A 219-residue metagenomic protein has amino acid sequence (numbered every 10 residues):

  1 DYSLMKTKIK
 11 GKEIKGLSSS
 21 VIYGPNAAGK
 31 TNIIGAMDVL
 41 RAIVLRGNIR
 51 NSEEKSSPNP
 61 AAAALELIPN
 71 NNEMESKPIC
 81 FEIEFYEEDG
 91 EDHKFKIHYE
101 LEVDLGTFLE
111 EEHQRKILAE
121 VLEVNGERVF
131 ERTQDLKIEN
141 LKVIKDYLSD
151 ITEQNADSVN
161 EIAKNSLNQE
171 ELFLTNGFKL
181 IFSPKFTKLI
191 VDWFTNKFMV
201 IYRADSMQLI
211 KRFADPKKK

Functional and structural regions predicted by a protein language model:
D1, L17, Y23-G29, A63-N70 (+6 more regions): Aromatic-residue detector
D1-L45: Pre-Walker A-like glycine/lysine-rich segment at the N-terminus of P-loop NTPase domains
Y2, K12, S19-S20, S57-A63 (+3 more regions): A short linear-motif detector with a strong N-terminal bias
L4-K10, R50-N51, S56-S57, V191 (+1 more regions): General N-terminal targeting signals
T7, S18, E66-I68, V159 (+1 more regions): Sparse, context-dependent recognition of short Cys/His-centered cofactor- or disulfide-binding micro-motifs
E13-K15, G35-L105: Conserved P-loop NTP-binding catalytic core
E91-K219: Electropositive, glycine-dotted interaction segments that contact anionic polymers or phosphate-rich ligands
